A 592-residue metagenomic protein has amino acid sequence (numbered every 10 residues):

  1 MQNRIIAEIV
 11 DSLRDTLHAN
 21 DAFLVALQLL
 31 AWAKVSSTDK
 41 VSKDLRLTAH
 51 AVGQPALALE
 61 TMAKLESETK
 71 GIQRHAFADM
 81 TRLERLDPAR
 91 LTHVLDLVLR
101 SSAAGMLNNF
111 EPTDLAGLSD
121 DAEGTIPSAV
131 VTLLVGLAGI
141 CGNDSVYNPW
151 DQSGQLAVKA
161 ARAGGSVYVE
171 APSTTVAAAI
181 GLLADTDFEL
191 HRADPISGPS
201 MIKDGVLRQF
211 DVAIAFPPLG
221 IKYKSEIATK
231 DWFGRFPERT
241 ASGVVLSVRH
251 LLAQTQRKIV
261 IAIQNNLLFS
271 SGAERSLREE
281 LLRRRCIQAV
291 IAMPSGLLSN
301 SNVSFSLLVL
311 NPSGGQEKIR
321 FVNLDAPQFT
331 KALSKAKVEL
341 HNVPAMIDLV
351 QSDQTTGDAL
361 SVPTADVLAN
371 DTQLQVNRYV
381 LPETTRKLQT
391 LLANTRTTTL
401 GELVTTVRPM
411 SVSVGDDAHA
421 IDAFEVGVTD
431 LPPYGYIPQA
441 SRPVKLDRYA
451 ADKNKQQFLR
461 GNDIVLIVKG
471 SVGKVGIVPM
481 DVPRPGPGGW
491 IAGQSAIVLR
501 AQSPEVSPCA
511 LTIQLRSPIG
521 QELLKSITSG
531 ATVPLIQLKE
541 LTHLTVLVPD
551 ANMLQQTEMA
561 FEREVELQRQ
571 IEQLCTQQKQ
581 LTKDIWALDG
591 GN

Functional and structural regions predicted by a protein language model:
L24, A31-S119: Long recognition/docking surfaces used for binding and targeting
G117-A215, G220, Q264-N265, L277: Conserved S-adenosyl-L-methionine
R239-V309: Conserved Class I SAM-dependent methyltransferase catalytic core
S299-R396: Flexible, glycine-/basic-rich loop-and-beta segments that form/coincide with the SAM-dependent methyltransferase
L308, N377, G486-I497, T528-Q556: A short glycine-rich beta-alpha junction/loop motif
Q351-D422, D550-N592: Non-catalytic DNA-recognition/assembly elements of restriction-modification systems
G401-G415, L431-G461: Sequence-specific dsDNA recognition surfaces
K455-Q457, G461-R516: A short beta-sheet element
